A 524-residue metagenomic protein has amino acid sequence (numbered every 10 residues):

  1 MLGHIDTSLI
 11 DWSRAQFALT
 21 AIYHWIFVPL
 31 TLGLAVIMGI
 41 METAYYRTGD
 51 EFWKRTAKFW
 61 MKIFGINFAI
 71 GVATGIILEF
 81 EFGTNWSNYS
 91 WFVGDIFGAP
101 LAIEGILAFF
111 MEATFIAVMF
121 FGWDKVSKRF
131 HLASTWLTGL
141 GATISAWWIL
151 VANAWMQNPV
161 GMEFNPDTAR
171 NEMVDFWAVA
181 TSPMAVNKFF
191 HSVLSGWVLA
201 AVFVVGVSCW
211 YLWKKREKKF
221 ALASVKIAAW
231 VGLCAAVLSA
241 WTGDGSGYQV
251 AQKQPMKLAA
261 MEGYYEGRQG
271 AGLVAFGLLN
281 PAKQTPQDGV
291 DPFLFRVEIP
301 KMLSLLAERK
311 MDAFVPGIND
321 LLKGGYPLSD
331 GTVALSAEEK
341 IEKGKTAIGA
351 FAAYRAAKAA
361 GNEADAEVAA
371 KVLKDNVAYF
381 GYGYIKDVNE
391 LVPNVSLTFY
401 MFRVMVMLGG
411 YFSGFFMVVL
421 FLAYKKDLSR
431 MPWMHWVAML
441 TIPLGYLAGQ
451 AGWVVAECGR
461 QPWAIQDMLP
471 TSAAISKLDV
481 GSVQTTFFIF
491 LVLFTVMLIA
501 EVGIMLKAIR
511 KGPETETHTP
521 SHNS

Functional and structural regions predicted by a protein language model:
M1-S524: Polytopic transmembrane helical bundles with strong interfacial aromatic enrichment
